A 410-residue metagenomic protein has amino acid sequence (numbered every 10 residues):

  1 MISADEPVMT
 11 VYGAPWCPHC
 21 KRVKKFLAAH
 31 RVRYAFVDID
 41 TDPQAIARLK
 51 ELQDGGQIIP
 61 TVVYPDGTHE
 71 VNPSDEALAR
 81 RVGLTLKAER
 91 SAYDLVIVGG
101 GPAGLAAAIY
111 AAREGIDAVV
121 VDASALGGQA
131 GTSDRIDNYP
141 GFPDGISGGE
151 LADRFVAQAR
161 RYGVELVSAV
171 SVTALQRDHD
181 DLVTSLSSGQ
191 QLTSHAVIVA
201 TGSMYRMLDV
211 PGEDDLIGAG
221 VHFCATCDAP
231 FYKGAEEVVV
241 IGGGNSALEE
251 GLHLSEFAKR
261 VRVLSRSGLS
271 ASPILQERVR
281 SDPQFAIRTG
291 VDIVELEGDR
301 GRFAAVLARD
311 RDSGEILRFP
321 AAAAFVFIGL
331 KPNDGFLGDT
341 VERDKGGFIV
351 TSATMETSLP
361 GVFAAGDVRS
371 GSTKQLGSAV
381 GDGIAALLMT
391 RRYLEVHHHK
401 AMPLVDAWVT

Functional and structural regions predicted by a protein language model:
I2-P18, R22-D38, V96-Y162, S246-P273: Beta1-alpha1 glycine-rich phosphate/pyrophosphate-binding loop at the start of Rossmann-like nucleotide-binding domains
V32-I46, Q57: Thiol-based oxidoreductase modules, predominantly thioredoxin-like and allied folds used for disulfide exchange
L52-V63, P73: Structural micro-motif
Y64-A88: Non-catalytic, surface beta->alpha helical segment in thiol-disulfide oxidoreductase systems
G83, R90-A92, S203-F257, V350-S352: Glycine-rich dinucleotide-binding loop and its adjacent helix/turn
A152-S194, S255-A353, R392-T410: A Rossmann-like FAD-binding core segment of flavoenzymes
D209, D215-Y232, V326-Q375, D382-A385 (+1 more regions): FAD-site-proximal beta/loop scaffold in flavoenzymes
